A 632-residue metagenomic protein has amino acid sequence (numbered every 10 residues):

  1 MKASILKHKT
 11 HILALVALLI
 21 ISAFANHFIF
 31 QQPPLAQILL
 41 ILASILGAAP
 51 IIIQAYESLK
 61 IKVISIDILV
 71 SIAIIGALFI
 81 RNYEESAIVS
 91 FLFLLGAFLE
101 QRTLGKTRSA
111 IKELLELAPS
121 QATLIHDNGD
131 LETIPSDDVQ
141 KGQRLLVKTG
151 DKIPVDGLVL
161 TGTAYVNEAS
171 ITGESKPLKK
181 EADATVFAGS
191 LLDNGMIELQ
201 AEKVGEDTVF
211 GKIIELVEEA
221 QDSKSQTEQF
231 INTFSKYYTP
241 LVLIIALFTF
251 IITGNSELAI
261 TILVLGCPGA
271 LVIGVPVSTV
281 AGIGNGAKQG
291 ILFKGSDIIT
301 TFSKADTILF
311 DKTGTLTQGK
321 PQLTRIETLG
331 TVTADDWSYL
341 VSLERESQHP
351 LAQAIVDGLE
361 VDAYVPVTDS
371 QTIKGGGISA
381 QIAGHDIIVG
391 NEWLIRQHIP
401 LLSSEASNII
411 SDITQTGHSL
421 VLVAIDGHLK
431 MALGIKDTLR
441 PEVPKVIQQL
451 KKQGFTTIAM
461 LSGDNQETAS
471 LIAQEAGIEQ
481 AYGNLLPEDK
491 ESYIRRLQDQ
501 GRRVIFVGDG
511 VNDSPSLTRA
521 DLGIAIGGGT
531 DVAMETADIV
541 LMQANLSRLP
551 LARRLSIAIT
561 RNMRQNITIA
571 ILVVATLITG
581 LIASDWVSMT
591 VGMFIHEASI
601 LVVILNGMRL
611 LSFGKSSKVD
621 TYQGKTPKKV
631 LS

Functional and structural regions predicted by a protein language model:
M1-K7, I21-Q32, I52-K60, I72-G76 (+9 more regions): Membrane-embedded alpha-helical bundles of multi-pass transporters
L15-L18, Q229-L271, P276-T279, R564-E597: Bilayer-spanning, highly hydrophobic alpha-helical transmembrane segments
A23-P34, L40-I125, D138-L145, K152 (+4 more regions): Actuator/coupling domain of P-type ATPases
A55, N82, T103, A122 (+26 more regions): Residue-level signature of catalytic and energy-coupling elements of molecular machines, predominantly ATP/GTP-dependent
Y56-L59, I64, R102-K112, V277-S296 (+1 more regions): Juxtamembrane helix-loop transition segments at the membrane interface in multi-pass membrane proteins
S65-V70, K112-H126, A270, Q289-K312: Membrane-cytosol interface motif
E116, D297-N512, T518-L522, R554-I557 (+2 more regions): Cytosolic catalytic headpiece
A122, I134, V155-D156, G162 (+12 more regions): Conserved cytosolic headpiece of P-type ATPases
